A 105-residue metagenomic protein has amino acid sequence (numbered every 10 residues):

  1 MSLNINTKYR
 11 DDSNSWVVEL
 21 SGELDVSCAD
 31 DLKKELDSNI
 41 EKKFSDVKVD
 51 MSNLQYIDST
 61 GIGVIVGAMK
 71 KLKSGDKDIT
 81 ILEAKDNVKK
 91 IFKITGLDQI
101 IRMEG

Functional and structural regions predicted by a protein language model:
L3: A Rossmann-like FAD-binding core segment of flavoenzymes
T7-K34: STAS-typified acidic loop motif
V26-I100: Amphipathic alpha-helical interaction surfaces in cytosolic regulatory modules
R102-G105: Short acidic-hydrophobic, aromatic-tinged amphipathic segments that line or gate anion-handling sites
